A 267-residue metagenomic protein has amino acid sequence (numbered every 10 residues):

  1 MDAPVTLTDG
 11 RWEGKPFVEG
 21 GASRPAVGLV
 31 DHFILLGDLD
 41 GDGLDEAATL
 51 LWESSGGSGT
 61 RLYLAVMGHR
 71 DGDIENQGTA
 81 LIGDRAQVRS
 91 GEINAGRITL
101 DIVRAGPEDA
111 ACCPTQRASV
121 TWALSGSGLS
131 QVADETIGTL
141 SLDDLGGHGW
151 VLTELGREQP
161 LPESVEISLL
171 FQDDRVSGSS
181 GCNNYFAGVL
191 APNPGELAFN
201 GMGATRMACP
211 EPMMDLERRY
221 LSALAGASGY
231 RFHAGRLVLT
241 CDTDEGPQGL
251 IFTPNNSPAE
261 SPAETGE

Functional and structural regions predicted by a protein language model:
M1-G10, G14, G59-A80, T121-G126: Beta-propeller blade repeat segments, especially FG-GAP/WD-type strand-to-loop junctions in 6- to 7-bladed propeller
M1-L7, R89-G149, L155, Q159-L161 (+2 more regions): Acidic, small-residue rich beta-repeat scaffolds with periodic aromatic anchors
R24-L35, A225-S228: Signature of short aromatic-glycine-proline-rich micro-motifs recurring in repeat-based ectodomains
P25, E53-S58, E108-P114: Short consensus segments that form the blades of beta-propeller domains, in both extracellular/periplasmic
L29-L39, Q87-T99: Beta-propeller blade termini
G41-W52, R97-D101: Acidic/hydrophobic-patterned starts of short beta strands in beta-sheet-rich repeat architectures
E75-D84, Q131-T136, N200-M202: Beta-propeller fold detector
I137-E267: Lipid interaction determinants
